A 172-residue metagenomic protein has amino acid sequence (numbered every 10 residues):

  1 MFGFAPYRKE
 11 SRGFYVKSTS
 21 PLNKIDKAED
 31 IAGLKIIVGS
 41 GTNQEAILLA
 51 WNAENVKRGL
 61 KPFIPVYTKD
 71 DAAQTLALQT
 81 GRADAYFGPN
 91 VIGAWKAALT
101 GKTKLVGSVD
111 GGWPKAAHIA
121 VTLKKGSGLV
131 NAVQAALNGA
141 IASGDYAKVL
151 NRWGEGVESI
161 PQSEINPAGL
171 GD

Functional and structural regions predicted by a protein language model:
M1, I47-N55, T80-K115, R152: A ligand-binding cleft/hinge motif common to bilobed small-molecule-binding domains
P6-V16, P21, A98-A135, G156-D172: Periplasmic-binding protein-like
E10, K17-S18, G41-T42, D71 (+3 more regions): Beta->alpha turn/N-cap motifs
K17-I36: Flexible hinge/capping segments at coil-to-helix
N23-K24, P62-L76: Short helix-initiation/N-cap motifs at beta->coil->alpha
I31, L78-Q79, V121, V133: Hydrophobic residues within well-ordered alpha-helices
N43-R58, L105, L137-D172: Ligand-binding clefts/hinges and TM-proximal coupling segments of bilobed small-molecule sensing domains
A53-T68, R82: A local structural motif
